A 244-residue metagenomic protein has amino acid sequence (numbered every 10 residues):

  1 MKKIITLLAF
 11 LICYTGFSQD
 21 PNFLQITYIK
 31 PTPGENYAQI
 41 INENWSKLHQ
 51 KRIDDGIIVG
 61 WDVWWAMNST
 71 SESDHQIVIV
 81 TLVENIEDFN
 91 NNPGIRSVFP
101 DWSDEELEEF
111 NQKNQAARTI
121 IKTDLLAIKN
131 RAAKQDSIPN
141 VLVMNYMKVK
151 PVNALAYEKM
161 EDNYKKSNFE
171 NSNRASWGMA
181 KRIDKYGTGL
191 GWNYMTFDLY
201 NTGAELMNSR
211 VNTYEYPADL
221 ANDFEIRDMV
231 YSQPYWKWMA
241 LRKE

Functional and structural regions predicted by a protein language model:
M1-P21: Bacterial Sec-dependent N-terminal signal peptides
S18-E244: Short S/T/G/P-rich N-terminal loop/turn motif that feeds into the first structured element of a domain
